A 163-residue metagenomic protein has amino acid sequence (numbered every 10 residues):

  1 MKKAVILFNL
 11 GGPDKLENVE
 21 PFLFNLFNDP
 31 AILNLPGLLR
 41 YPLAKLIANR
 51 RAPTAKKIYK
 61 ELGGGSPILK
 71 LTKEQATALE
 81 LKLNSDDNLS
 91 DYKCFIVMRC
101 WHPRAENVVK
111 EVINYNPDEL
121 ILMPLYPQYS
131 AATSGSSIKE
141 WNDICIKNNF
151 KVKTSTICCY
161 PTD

Functional and structural regions predicted by a protein language model:
M1-D163: Active-site-proximal alpha-helix that buttresses catalytic centers in soluble enzyme cores
